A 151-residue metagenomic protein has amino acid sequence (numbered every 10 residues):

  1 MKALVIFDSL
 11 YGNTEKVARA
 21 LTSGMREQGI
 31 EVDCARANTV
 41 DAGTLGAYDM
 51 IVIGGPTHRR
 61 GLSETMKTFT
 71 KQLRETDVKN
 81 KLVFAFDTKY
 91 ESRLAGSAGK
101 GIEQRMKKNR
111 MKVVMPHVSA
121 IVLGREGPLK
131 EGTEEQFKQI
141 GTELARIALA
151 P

Functional and structural regions predicted by a protein language model:
M1-L4: Extreme N-terminal starter segment of soluble prokaryotic enzymes
D8-G12: Short polar catalytic/cofactor-binding loops
N13-K16, A20, G24-Q28, D33-A35 (+1 more regions): FMN-binding flavodoxin-like domain, especially the glycine-rich phosphate-binding loop
R36-V40: Short acidic loop-to-helix transition motifs that present clustered carboxylates
